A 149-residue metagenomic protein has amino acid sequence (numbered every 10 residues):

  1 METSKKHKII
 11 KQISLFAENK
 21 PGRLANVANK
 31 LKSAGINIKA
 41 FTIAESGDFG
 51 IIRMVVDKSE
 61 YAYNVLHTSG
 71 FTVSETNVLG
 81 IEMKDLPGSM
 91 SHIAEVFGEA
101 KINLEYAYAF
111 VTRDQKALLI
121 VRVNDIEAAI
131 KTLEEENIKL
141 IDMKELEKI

Functional and structural regions predicted by a protein language model:
M1-I149: A conserved regulatory-domain signal marking ACT and ACT-like small-molecule sensing domains and adjacent regulatory
